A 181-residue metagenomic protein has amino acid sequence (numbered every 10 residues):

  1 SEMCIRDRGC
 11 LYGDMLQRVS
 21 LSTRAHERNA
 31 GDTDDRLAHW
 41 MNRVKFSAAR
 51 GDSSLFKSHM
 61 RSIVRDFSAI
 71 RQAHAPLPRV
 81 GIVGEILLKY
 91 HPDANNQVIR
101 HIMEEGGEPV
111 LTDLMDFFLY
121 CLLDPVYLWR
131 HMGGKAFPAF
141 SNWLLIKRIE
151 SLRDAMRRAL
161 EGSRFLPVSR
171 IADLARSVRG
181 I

Functional and structural regions predicted by a protein language model:
S1-I181: An N-terminal assembly and electron-transfer interface module characteristic of large anaerobic redox and radical
